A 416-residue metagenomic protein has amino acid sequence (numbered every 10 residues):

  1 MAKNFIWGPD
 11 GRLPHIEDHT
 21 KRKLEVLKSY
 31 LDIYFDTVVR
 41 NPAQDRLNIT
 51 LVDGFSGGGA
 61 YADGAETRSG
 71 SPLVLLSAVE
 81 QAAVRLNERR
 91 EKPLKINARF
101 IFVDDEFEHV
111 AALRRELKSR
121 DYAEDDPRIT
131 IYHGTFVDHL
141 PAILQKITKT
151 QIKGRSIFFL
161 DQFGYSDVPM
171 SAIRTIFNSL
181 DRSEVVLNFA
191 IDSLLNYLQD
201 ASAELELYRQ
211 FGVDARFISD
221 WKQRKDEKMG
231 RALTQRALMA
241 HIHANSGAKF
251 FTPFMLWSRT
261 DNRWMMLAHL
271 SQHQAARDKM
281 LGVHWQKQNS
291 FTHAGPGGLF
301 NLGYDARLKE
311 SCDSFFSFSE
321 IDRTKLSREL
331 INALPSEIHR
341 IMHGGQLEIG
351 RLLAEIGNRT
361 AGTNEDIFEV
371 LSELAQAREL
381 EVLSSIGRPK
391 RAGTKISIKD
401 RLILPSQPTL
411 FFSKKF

Functional and structural regions predicted by a protein language model:
A2-R46, G64: Class I SAM-dependent methyltransferase Rossmann-like catalytic core, especially the SAM/SAH-binding loop
L31-A142, G362-E369, E373: SAM cofactor-binding core of SAM-dependent methyltransferases, primarily the Rossmann-like beta-alpha-beta module
H139-Q151, R174: Short amphipathic alpha-helix with an adjacent loop that forms part of the alpha/beta core around
Y165-T175: A short, conserved alpha-helix within the catalytic core of class I
D181-S193: Conserved beta-strand signature within the Rossmann-like core of class I S-adenosyl-L-methionine
A201-R259: A conserved mid-domain beta-alpha-beta active-site/ligand-binding segment of alpha/beta enzyme cores
M266-A276: Conserved beta strand-loop-helix elements of the APE1-like EEP
V283-F416: C-terminal target-recognition/interaction regions appended to catalytic cores
